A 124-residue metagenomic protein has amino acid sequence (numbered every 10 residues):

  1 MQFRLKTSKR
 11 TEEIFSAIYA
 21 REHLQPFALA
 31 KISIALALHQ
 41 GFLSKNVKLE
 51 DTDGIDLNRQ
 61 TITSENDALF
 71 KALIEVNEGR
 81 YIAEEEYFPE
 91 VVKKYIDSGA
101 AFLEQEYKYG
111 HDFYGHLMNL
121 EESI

Functional and structural regions predicted by a protein language model:
M1, S8-A28, I32, G54-R59 (+2 more regions): Surface-exposed, Lys/Arg-rich phosphate-binding patches that contact polyanionic backbones
F3-K6, I96: Generic preference for hydrophobic/aromatic residues in regular secondary structure cores
L24-K48: Short, basic amphipathic alpha-helical segments that act as recognition/interaction helices in nucleic-acid-binding
H39-G79: Short, positively charged interaction helices/loops
Q40, F102-Q105, Y109, S123: A structural signal for alpha-helix termini and helix-coil/disorder junctions
I62-Y107: Intrinsically disordered, low-complexity, charge-dense segments enriched in Lys/Arg and Glu/Asp interspersed
H111-I124: Glycine-rich, aromatic-bearing surface loops/beta-hairpins
